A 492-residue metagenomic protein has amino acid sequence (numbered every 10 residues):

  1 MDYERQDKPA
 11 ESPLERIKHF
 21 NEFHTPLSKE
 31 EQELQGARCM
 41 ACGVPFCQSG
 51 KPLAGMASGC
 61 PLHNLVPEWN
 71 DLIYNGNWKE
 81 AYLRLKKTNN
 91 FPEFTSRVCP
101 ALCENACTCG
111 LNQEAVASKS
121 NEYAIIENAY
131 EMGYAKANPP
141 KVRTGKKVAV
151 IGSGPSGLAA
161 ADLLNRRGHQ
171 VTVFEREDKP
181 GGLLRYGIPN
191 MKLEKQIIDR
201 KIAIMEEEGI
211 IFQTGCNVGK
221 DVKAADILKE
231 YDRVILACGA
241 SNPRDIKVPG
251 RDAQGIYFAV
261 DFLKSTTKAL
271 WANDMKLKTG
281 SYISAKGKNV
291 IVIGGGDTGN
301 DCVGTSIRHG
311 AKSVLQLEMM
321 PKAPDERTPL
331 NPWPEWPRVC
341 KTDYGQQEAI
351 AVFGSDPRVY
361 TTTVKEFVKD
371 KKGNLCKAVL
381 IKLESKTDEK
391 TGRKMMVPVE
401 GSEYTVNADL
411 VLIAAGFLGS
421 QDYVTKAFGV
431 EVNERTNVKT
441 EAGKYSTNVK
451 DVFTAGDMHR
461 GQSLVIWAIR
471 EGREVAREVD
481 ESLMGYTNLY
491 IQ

Functional and structural regions predicted by a protein language model:
D2-T25, L34-A37, G50, P61-N75 (+10 more regions): Beta1-alpha1 glycine-rich phosphate/pyrophosphate-binding loop at the start of Rossmann-like nucleotide-binding domains
R5-E11, E15-L27, Q35-R38, Y360-T362 (+4 more regions): C-terminal catalytic lobe of FAD-dependent flavoproteins
E33-S49, G55-P140, E206, T214 (+3 more regions): Glycine/serine-rich phosphate-binding loop and adjoining beta1-alpha1 elements at the start of nucleotide-handling
E80, V142, K147-I151, D199-V248 (+4 more regions): Feature captures the FAD/FMN-dependent oxidoreductase FAD-binding
T144-K147, G215, K286-N289, T361 (+2 more regions): Phosphate-coordination loops involved in phosphoryl transfer and adenosine-cofactor binding
G152-P155, G294-G296, D457: Glycine-rich Rossmann-fold phosphate-binding loop(s) that bind the pyrophosphate of adenine dinucleotide cofactors
D252-G287, T387-Q462: FAD-site-proximal beta/loop scaffold in flavoenzymes
G299-C302, H309, M458-Y486: A conserved FAD-binding loop/helix module that cradles the flavin
